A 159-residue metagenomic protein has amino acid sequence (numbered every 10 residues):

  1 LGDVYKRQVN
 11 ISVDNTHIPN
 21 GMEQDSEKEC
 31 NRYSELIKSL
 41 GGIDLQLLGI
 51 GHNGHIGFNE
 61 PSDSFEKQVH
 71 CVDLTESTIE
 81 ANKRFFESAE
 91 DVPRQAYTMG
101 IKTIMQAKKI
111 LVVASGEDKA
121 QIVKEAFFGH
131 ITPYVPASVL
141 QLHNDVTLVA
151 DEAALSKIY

Functional and structural regions predicted by a protein language model:
L1-Y5: Short, small-residue-biased leader/transition segments that mark boundaries at the very start of proteins
K6-L45: Ligand-binding beta-strand-loop-alpha-helix segment within the catalytic cores of soluble metabolic enzymes
V9-N10, I37-L40, F65, K102-Q106 (+1 more regions): Solvent-exposed alpha-helices and their adjacent loops that cap or buttress functional pockets in soluble metabolic
E23-D25, E87-P93, A126-F127: Short, flexible loop segments at the rims of nucleotide/cofactor-binding pockets, characterized by
K28-N31, G57-S62, Q68, I122-A126: A short secondary-structure junction signal
E35-P61: A glycine-rich beta-strand to alpha-helix segment that forms a phosphate/ribose-binding loop at ligand/cofactor sites
G57-I101: Class I SAM-dependent methyltransferase SAM-binding "motif I" and its flanking Rossmann-like core
K102, Q106-Y159: ATP/nucleoside-binding phosphotransfer catalytic cores, i.e., glycine-rich phosphate-binding loops
